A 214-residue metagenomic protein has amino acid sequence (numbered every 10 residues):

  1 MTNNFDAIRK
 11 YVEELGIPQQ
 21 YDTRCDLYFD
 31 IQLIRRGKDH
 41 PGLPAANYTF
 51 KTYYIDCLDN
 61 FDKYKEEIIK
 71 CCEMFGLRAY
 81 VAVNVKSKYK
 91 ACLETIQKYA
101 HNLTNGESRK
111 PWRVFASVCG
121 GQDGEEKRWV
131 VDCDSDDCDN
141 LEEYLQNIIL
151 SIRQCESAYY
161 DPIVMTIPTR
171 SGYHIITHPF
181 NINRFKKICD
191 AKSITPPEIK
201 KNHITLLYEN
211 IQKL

Functional and structural regions predicted by a protein language model:
M1-T169, F180, K187-I188, I204-L214: Signature for HUH/AEP ssDNA processing cores
E156, C189-I199: A common structural junction motif
I176-H178: Short hydrophobic/aromatic beta-strand micro-patches that form the beta-sheet surface supporting nucleotide- or nucleic
